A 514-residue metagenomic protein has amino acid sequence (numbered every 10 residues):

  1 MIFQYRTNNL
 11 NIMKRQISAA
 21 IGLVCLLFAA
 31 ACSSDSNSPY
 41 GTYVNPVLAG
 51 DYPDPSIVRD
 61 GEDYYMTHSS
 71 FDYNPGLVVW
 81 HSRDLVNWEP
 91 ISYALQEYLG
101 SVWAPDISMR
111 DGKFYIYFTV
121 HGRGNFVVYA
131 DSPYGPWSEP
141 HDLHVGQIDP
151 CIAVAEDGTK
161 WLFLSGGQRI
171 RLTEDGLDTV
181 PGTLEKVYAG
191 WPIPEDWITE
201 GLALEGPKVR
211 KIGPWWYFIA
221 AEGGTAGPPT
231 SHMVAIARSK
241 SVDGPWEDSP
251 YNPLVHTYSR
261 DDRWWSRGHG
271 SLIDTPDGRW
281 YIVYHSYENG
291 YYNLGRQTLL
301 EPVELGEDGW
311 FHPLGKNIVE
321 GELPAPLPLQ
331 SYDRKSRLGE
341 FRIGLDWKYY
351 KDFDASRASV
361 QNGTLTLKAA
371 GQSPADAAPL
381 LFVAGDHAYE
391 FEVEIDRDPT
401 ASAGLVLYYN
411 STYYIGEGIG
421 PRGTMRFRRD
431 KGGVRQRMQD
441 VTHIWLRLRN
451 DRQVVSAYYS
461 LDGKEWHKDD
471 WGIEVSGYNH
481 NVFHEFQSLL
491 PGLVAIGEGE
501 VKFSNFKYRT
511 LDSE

Functional and structural regions predicted by a protein language model:
M1-I2, M13: Intrinsic low-complexity/disordered segments
F3-Y5, F28: Aromatic (phenylalanine/tyrosine) cluster motif
N8-I21: Bacterial N-terminal signal peptides that target proteins for export
R15, A30-S33: Intrinsic disorder/low-complexity segments
A20-A29: Bacterial N-terminal signal peptides
C32-E514: Carbohydrate-active catalytic/glycan-binding domains of CAZyme proteins, especially the secreted or lumenal ectodomains
